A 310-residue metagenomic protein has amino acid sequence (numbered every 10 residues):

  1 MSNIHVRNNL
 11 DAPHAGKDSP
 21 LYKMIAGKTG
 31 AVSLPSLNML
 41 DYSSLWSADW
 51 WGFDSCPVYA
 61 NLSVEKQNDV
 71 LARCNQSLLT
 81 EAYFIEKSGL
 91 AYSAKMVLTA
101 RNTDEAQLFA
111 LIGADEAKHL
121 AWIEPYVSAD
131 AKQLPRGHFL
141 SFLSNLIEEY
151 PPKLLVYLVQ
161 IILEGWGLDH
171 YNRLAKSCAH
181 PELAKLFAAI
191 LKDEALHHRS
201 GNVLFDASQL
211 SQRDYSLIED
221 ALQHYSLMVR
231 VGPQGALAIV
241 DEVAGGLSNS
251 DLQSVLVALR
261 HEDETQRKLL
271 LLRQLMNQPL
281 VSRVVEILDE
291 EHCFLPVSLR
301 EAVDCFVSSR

Functional and structural regions predicted by a protein language model:
M1-R310: Non-heme di-metal
